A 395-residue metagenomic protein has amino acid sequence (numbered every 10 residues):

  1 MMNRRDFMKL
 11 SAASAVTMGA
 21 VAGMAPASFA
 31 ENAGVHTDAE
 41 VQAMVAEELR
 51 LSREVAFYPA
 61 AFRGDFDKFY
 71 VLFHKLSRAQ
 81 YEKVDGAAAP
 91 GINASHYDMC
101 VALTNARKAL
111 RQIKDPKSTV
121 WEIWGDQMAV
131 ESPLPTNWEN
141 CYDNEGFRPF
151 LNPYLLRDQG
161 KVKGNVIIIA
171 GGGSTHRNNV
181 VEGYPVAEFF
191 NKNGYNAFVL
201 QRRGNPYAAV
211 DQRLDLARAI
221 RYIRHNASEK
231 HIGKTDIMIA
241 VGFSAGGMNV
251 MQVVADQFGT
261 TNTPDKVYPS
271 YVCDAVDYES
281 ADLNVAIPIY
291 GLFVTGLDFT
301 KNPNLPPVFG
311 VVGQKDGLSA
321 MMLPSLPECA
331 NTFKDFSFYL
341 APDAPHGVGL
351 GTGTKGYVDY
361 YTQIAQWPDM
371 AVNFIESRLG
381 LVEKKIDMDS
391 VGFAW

Functional and structural regions predicted by a protein language model:
D6-S28: N-terminal export signals
A22-L51: C-terminal segment of N-terminal export signals and the immediately downstream linker at the start of the mature
Y58-A60, G64-D158: N-terminal cap/lid segment of alpha/beta-hydrolase-fold proteins
K163-G171: Short beta-strand element of the alpha/beta-hydrolase
N178-V180, L200-K234, Y361-Q363: Catalytic nucleophile-loop/oxyanion-hole region of alpha/beta-hydrolase and closely related hydrolase-like folds
R218-P303: Primarily recognizes the serine-hydrolase "nucleophile elbow" in alpha/beta-hydrolase and SGNH/GDSL folds
G310-V312: Short beta-strand/loop motif that positions the catalytic acidic residue of the alpha/beta-hydrolase fold
K334-W395: C-terminal catalytic histidine-bearing segment of alpha/beta-hydrolase fold enzymes
